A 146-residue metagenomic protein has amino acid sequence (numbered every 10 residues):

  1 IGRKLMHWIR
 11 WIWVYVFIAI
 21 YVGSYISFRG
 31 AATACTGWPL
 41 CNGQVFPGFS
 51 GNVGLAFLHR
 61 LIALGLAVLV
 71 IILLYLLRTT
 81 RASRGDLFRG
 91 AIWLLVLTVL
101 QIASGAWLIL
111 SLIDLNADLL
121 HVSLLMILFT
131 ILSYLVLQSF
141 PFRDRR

Functional and structural regions predicted by a protein language model:
I1-R146: Polytopic transmembrane helical bundles with strong interfacial aromatic enrichment
